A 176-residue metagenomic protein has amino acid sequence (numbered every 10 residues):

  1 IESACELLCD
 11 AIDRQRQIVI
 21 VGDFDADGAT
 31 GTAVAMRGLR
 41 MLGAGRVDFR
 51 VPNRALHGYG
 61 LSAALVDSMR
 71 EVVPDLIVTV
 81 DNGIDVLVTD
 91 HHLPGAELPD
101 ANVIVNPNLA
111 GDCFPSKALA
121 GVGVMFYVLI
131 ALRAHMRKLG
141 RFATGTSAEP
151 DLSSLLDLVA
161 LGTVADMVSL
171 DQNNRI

Functional and structural regions predicted by a protein language model:
I1-I176: Replace "Mg2+/Mn2+-dependent" with "divalent metal-dependent
